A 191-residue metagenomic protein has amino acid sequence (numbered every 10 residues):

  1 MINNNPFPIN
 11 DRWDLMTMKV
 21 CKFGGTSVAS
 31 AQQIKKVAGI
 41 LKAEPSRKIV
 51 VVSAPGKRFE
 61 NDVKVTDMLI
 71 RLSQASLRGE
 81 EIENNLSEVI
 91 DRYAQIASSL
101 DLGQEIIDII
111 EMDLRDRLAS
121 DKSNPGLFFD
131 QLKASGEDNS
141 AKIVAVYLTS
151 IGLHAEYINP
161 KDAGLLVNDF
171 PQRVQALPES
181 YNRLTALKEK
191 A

Functional and structural regions predicted by a protein language model:
M1-I2, I9: Short hydrophobic transmembrane-like helices used for membrane targeting/insertion
F7-A191: Nucleotide/pyrophosphate-binding catalytic subdomain
